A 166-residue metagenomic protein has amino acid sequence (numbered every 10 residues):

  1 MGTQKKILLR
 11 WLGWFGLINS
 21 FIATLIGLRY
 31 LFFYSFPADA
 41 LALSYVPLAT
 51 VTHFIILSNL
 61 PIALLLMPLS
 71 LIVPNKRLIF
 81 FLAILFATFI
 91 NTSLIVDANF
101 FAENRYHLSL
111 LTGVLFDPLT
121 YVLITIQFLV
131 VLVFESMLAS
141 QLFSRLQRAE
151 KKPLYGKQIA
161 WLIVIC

Functional and structural regions predicted by a protein language model:
G2-C166: Transmembrane and membrane-interface helices of multi-pass, inner-membrane envelope-modifying transferases
